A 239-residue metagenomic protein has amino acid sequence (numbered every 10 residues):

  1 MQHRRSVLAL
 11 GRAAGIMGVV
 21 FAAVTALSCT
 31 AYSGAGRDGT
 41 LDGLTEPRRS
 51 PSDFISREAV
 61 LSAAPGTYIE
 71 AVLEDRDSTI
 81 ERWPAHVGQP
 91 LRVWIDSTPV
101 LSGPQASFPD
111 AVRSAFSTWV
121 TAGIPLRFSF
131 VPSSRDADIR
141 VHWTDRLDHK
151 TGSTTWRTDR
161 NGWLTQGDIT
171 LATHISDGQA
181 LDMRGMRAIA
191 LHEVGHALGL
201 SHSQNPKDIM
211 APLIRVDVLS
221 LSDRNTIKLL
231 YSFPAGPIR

Functional and structural regions predicted by a protein language model:
M1-V7: N-terminal secretory signal peptides that target proteins for export/translocation
A9-G18, V24-G39, T45, R157-G185 (+1 more regions): Metalloprotease/metallohydrolase-associated module, dominated by Zn2+-dependent proteases
R12-G18, A22-P104, I238: Disordered inhibitory propeptide/activation segment of secreted metzincin zinc metalloprotease zymogens, centered on
A85-Q89, R135, W163-T165, Q204: A short, polar/charged loop/turn motif at coil->beta-strand junctions and beta-hairpin connectors
G103, T151, S220: Short acidic, gly/pro-rich beta-turn/loop elements at beta-sheet edges and active-site/ligand-binding grooves
A106-E193, A197: Metzincin-family zinc-dependent endopeptidase catalytic domain
